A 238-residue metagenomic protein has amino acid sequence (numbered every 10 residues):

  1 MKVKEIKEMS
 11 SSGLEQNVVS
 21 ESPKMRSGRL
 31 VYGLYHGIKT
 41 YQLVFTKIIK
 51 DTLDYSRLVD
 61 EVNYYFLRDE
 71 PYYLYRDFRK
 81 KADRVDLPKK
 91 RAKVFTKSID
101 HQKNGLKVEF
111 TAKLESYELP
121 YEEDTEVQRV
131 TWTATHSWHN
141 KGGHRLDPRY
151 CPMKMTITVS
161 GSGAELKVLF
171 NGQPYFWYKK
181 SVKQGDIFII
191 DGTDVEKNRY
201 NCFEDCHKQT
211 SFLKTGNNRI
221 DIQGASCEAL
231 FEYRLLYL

Functional and structural regions predicted by a protein language model:
M1-Q42, D86-D100: Solvent-exposed edge beta-strands and adjacent loop segments that serve as assembly or binding interfaces
K7-M9, L74-Y121: Short beta-strand and beta-hairpin "edge-sheet" elements
G28-D54, G105-P120, N218: Oligomerization/assembly interface segments of phage tail-like spikes and tubes
Y35-K39, F66-R68, N104-V108, D147-C151 (+2 more regions): Solvent-exposed loop and beta-edge segments used for protein-protein assembly and interaction
Y55-L67: Short amphipathic alpha-helices in soluble, non-transmembrane regions that often serve as interface/regulatory elements
F66-P71, S160-A164: A short, compositionally biased
E70-A82, K167-L169, R219-D221: Short conserved beta-strand and strand-loop elements enriched in small hydrophobics with frequent Asp/Gly
E122-L238: Intrinsically disordered, low-complexity segments enriched in serine, threonine, and glycine
